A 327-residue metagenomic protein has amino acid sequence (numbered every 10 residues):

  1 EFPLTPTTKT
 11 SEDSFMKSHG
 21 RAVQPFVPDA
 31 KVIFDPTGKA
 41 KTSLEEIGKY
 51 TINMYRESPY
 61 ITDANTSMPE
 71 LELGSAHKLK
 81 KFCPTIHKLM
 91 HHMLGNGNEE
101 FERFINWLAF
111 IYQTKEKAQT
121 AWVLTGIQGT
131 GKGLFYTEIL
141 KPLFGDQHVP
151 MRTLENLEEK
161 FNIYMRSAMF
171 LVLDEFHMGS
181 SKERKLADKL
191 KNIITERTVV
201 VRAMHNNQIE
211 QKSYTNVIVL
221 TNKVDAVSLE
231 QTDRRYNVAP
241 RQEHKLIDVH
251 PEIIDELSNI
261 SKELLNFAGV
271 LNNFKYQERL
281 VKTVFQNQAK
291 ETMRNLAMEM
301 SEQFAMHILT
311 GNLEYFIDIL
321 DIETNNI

Functional and structural regions predicted by a protein language model:
E1-G74: Intein modules and their embedded homing endonuclease domains
T42-F176, R184-A187, N237, L271: P-loop NTPase catalytic core of nucleic-acid-dependent motor ATPases
Q128, E278-I327: DNA transaction DNA-binding modules
F161-R166, R202-L220: AAA+/SF3 P-loop NTPase mechanochemical coupling elements
S167-M169, S213-N216, Q231-Y236: Short glycine-/polar-rich loops that comprise or flank the Walker A/P-loop and associated switch/sensor motifs
E175-H177, R197, V224: Conserved Walker B
L186-I209: Conserved catalytic/switch belt of AAA+ P-loop NTPases
V227-L246: A short helix-turn-beta junction within AAA+ P-loop NTPase domains corresponding to the substrate/partner-engaging
